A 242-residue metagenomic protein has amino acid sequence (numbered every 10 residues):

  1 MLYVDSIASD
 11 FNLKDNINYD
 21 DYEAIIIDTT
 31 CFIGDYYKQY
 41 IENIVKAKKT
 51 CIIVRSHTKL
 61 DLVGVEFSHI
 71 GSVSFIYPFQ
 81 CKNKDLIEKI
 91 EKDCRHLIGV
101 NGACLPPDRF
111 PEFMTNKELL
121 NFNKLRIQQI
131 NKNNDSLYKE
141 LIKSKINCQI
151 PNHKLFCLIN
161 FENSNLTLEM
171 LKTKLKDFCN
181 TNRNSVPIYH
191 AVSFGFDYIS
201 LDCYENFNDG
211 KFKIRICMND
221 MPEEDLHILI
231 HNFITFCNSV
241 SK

Functional and structural regions predicted by a protein language model:
M1, K14-D20, G195-K242: PLP-dependent enzyme catalytic core of the Aspartate aminotransferase-like
M1-N131, D135-Y138, I142, F236 (+1 more regions): Conserved PLP-enzyme active-site core in the AAT-like
T58, P106-D220: Conserved small-domain helix->loop->beta segment predominantly found in fold-type I
I87-I90, E169-R183, L226-C237: Short amphipathic alpha-helices in soluble, non-transmembrane regions that often serve as interface/regulatory elements
